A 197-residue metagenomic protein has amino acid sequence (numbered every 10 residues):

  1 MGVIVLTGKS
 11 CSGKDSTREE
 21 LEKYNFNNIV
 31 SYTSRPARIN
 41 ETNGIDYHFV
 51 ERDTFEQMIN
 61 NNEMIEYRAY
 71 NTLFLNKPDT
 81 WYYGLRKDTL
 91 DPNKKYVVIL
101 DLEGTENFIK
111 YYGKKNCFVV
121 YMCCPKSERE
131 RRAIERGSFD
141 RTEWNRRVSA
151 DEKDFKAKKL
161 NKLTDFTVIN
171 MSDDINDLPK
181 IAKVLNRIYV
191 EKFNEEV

Functional and structural regions predicted by a protein language model:
L6: Hydrophobic anchor at the beta1->P-loop junction of P-loop NTPases
K9: P-loop (Walker A) phosphate-binding loop of NTP-binding proteins
K14-D15: Walker A/P-loop
R18-E19: The feature captures the helix immediately C-terminal to the Walker
K23-V30: Post-Walker A helix-loop "phosphate-sensing" segment adjacent to the P-loop in P-loop NTPases
T33-Y96, E103: ATP-dependent small-molecule kinase phosphotransfer cores that center on conserved nucleotide phosphate-binding segments
K95-L102, Y112-E135: Conserved phosphate-donor/acceptor-positioning beta-strand/loop module used by diverse small-molecule
S138-Y189, E195-V197: Small-molecule kinase domains that catalyze NTP-dependent phosphoryl transfer to phosphate-bearing small molecules
